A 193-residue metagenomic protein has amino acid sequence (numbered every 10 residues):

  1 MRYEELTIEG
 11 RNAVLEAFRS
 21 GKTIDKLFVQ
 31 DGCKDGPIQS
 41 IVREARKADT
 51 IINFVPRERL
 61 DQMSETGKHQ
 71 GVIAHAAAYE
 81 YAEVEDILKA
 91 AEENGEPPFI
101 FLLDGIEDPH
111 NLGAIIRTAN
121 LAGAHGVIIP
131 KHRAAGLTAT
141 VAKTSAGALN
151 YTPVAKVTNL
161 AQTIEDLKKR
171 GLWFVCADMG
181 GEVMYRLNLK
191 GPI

Functional and structural regions predicted by a protein language model:
M1-I193: Post-transcriptional modification and biogenesis factors for structured RNAs of the translation apparatus
